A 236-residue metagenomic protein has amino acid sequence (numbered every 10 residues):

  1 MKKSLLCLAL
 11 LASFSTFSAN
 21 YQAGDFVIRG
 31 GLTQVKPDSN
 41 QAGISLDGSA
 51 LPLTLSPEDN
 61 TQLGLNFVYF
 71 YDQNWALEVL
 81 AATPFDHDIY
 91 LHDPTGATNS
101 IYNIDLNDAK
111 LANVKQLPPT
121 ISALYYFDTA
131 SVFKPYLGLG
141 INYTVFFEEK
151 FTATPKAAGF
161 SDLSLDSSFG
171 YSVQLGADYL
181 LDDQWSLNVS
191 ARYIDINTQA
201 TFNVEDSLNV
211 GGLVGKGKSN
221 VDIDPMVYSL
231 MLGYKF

Functional and structural regions predicted by a protein language model:
M1-G24: Cleavable N-terminal export/targeting peptides
A19, A23-D25, Q34-K36, N66-T152 (+1 more regions): Gram-negative (and chloroplast) outer-membrane scaffold detector with strong preference for beta-barrel transmembrane
K36-L63, G159-S167: Surface-exposed strand-loop-strand hairpins of Gram-negative outer-membrane beta-barrel proteins
N40-D47, I89-G96, F147-A158, A200-S207: Outer-membrane beta-barrel translocator domains and adjoining extracellular loop/strand segments of Gram-negative
S49-L53, I104-A112, K156-L163, V214-N220: Extracellular loop and loop/strand-boundary signature of outer-membrane beta-barrel proteins
L55-T61, L111-P118, L163-G170, N220-P225: Short sequence motifs at beta-strands and strand-loop junctions characteristic of Gram-negative outer-membrane
D86-Y90, S100-Y102, D182-F236: Predominantly the C-terminal beta-signal and adjacent terminal strand-loop region of outer-membrane beta-barrel
S168-Y179: Transmembrane beta-barrel strand/turn architecture of Gram-negative outer membrane proteins
